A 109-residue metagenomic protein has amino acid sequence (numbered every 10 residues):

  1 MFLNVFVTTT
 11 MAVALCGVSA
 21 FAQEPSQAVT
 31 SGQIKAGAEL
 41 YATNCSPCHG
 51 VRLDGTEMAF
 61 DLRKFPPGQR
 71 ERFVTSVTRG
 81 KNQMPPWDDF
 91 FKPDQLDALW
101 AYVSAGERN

Functional and structural regions predicted by a protein language model:
M1-S31, N109: N-terminal export/targeting leaders of redox proteins
M11, S26, G37, L62 (+2 more regions): Generic anion/oxyanion-binding catalytic loop in active/binding sites
G17, F21, Q69, F91: Residue-level detector of flexible, active-site-proximal loop/helix-junction positions within diverse enzyme catalytic
S31-E39, G50-K81: Gly/Gly-Pro-rich "capping" loops immediately C-terminal to redox-active cysteine motifs in periplasmic/lumenal
A42: Residues immediately within or flanking Cys/His clusters that coordinate Zn2+ in small zinc-binding modules
C45-C48: Short cysteine clusters
T56-R63, T78-N109: Axial heme c-ligation environment in periplasmic c-type cytochrome domains
